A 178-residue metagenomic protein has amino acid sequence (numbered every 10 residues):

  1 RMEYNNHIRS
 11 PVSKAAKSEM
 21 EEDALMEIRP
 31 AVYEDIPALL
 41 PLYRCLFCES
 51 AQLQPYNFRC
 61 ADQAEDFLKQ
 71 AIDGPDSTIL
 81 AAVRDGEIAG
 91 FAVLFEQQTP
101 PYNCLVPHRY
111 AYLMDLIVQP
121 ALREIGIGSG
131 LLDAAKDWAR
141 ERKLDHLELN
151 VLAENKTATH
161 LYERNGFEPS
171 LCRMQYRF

Functional and structural regions predicted by a protein language model:
E27-P41: A short beta-loop-alpha structural element at the N-terminal edge of CoA-dependent acyl/N-acetyltransferase catalytic
F47-L68: Conserved GNAT-fold acetyl-CoA-binding loop/helix
K69-L80, Y112: A short helix-loop-beta-strand connector motif used in the catalytic cores of GNAT acetyltransferases and, in some
A81, E87-E96, Y112, I117: Conserved beta-strand in the GNAT
D115-V118, E124-D137, R164: Conserved acetyl-CoA-binding loop-helix of GNAT-fold acetyltransferases
S129, E141, A153-L171: Conserved active-site alpha-helix within GNAT-family acetyltransferase domains
A139-N150: Conserved GNAT acetyl-CoA-binding A-motif
E148-A158, Q175-F178: Conserved beta-strand-loop-alpha-helix junction that forms the acyl-donor binding cleft
